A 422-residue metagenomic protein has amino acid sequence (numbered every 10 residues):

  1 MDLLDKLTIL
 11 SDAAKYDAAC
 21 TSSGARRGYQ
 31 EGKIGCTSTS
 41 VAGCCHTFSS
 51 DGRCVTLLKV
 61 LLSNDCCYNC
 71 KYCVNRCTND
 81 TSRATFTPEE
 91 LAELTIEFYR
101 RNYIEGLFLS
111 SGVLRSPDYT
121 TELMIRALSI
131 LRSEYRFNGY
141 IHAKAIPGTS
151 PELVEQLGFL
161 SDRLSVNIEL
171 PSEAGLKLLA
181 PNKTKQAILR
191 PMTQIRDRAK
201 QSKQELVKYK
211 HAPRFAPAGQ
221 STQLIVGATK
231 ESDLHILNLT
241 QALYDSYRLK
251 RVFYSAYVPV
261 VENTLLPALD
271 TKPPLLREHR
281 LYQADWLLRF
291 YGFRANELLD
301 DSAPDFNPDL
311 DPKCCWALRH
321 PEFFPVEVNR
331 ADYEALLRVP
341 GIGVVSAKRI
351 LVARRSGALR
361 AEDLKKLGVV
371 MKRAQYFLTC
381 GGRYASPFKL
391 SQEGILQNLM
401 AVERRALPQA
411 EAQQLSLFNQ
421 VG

Functional and structural regions predicted by a protein language model:
M1-D65, V370, L378-T379, S386-Q409 (+1 more regions): Flexible, acidic/Gly-rich N-terminal and inter-domain linker regions that tether and position cofactor-handling modules
L57, C70, L109, V166 (+3 more regions): Conserved, mostly hydrophobic/aromatic
V60-E89: Canonical Radical SAM [4Fe-4S] cluster-binding loop centered on the CxxxCxxC motif and its immediate flanking residues
A92, I96, R115-L298: Conserved AdoMet/S-adenosylmethionine-binding subsite of the radical SAM
I96-S110, A284: Short Fe-S-cluster ligation motifs
L265-L337, R373-G422: Long, highly charged, low-complexity intrinsically disordered interaction regions that mediate electrostatic DNA/RNA
A353-R354: Residue-level signature of tetratricopeptide-repeat
